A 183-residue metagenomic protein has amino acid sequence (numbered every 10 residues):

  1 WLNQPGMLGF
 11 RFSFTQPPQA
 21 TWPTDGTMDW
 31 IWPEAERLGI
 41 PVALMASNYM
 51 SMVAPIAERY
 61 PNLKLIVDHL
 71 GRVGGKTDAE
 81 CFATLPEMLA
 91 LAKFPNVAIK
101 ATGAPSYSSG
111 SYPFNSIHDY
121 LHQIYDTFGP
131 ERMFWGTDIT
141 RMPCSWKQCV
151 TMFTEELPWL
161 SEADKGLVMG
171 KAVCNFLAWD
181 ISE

Functional and structural regions predicted by a protein language model:
W1-N48, P55, K100-A104: Active-site gating/metal-coordination segments in enzymes
P5-L8, E36-P41, P61-K64, K93-V97 (+1 more regions): Short, well-ordered coil/turn segments that N-cap beta-strands
F10, A35, H69, I99 (+3 more regions): Conserved, mostly hydrophobic/aromatic
P23-W30, M50, A79-E87, P113-L121: Charged helix-capping and loop-helix junction motifs
M45, I56, I66-R72: Conserved anion-binding
A54-E58, K76-F82, S109-D119, I139-E155 (+1 more regions): Histidine/acidic-residue-rich catalytic or RNA/ligand-binding cores of hydrolases and nuclease-related proteins
L85-T127, M133: Aromatic-anchored helix/helix-loop segment that forms the rim or "lid" of small-molecule/cofactor binding pockets
H122-Q123, T127-F134, R141-E183: Mid-to-C-terminal alpha-helical segments outside catalytic/metal-binding sites
